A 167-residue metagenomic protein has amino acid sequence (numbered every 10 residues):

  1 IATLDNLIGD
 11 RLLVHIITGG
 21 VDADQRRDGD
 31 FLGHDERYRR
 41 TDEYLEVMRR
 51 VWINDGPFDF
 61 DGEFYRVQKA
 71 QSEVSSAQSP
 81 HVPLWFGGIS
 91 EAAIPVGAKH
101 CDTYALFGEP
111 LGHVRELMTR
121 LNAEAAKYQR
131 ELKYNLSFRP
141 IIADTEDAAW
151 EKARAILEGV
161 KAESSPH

Functional and structural regions predicted by a protein language model:
I1-H167: Active-site-adjacent structural elements that line small-molecule/cofactor binding pockets in enzymes
